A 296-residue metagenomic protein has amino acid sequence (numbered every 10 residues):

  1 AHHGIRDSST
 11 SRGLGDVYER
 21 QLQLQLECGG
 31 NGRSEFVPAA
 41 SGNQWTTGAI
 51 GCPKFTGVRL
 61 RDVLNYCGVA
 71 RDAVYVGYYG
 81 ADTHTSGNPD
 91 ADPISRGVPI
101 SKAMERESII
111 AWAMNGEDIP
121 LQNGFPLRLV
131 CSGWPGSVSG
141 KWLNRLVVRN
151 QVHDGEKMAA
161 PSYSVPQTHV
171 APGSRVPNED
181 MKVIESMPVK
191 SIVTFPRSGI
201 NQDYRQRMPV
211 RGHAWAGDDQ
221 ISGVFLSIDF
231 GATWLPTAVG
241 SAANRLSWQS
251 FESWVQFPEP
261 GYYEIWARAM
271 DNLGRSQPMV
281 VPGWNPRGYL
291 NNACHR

Functional and structural regions predicted by a protein language model:
A1-Y18: Short, small-residue-biased leader/transition segments that mark boundaries at the very start of proteins
S11-L14, N31, T194, P260: Intrinsically disordered, low-complexity serine/threonine-rich segments
E19-A49: Short, conserved helix/loop micro-motifs enriched in His/Cys and acidic residues
E19-Q23, N65-R296: Extended, aromatic/histidine-rich regions of cofactor-dependent oxidoreductases associated with respiratory
V37, L60, Y75-G77: Metal/cofactor- and membrane transport-associated sequence elements
G48-D62: Mid-length scaffold segments of soluble, non-membrane domains
